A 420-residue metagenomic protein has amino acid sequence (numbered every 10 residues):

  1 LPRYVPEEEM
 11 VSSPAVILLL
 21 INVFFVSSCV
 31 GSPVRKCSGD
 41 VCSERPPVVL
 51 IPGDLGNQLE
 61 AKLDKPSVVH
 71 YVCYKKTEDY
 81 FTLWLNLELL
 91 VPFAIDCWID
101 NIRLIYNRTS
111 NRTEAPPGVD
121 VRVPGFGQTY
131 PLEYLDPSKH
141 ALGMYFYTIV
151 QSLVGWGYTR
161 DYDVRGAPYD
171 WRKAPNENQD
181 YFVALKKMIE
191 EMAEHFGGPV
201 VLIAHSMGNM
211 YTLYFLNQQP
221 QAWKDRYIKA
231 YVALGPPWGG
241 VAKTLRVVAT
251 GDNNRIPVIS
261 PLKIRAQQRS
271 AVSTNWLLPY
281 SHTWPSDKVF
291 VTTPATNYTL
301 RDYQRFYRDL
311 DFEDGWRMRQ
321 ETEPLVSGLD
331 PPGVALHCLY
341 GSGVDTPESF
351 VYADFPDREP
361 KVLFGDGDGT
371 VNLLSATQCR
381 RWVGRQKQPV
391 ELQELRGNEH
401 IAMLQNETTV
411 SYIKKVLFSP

Functional and structural regions predicted by a protein language model:
L1-E9: Short, Lys/Arg-enriched N-terminal segments with co-localized hydrophobic residues within the first ~10-30 amino acids
P2, V69-V72, R301: Intrinsically disordered, low-complexity segments enriched in small/polar residues
P6, P14-V16, T296, F306: Terminal low-complexity, poorly structured segments
V11-I203, M207-Q268, L278, P285-P294 (+2 more regions): N-terminal non-catalytic accessory region
K36-S38, P324-G328, E359: Generic recognition of flexible, low-complexity loop/linker segments
V272-D354: Glycine-rich, aromatic-lined ligand/substrate-binding cores of catalytic and carbohydrate-binding domains
S349-G365: Short, surface-exposed loop/helix-turn segments at secondary-structure junctions that function as lids/hinges flanking
